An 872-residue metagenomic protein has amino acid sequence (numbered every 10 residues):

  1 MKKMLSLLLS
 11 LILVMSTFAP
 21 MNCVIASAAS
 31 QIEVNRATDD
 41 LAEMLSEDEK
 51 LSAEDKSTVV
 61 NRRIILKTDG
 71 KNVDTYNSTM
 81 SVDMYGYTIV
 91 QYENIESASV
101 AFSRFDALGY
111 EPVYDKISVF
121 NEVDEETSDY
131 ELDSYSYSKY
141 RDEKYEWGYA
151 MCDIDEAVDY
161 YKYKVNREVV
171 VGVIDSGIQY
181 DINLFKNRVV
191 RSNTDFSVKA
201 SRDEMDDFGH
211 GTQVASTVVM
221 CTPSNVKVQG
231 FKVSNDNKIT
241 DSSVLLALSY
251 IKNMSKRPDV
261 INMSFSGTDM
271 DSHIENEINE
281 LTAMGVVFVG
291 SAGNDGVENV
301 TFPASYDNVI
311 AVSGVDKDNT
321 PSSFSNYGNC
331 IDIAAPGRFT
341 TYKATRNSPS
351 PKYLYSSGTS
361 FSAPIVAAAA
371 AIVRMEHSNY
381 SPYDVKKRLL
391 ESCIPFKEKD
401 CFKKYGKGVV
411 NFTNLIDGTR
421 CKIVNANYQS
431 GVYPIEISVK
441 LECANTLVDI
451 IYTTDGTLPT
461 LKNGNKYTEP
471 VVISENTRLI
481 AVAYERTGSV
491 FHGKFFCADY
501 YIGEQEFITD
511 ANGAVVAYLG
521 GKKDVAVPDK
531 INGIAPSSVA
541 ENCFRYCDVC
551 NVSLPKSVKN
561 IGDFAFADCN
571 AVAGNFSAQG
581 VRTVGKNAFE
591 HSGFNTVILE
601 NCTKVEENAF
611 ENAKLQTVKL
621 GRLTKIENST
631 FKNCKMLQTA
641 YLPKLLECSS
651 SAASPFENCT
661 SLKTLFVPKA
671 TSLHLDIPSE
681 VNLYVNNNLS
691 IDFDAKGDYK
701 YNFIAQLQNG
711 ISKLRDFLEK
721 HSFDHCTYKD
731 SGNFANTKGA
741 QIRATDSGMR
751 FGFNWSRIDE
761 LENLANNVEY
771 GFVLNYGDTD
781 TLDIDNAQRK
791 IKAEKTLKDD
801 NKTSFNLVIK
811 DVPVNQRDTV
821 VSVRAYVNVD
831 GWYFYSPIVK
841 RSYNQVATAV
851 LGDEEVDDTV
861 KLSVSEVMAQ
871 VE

Functional and structural regions predicted by a protein language model:
A29-E126, D159, D259: Inhibitory N-terminal propeptides of secreted protease zymogens
A29-S30, E156-S192, A200-S243, R257-D259 (+4 more regions): Subtilisin-like serine protease catalytic core
R36, M44, S103-V169, I182-L184: Protease zymogen maturation seam
D175, V286, T301-M375, N379 (+2 more regions): Extracellular S/T/G-rich loop segment that most often corresponds to the catalytic His/Ser-adjacent loop
P258-F265, D271-I274, M284-V286, N308-A311 (+2 more regions): C-terminal subdomain of the subtilisin-like protease fold in secreted/lumenal serine endopeptidases
T419-E504, V812: Short, compositionally stereotyped local motifs that mark structural "simplifiers"
Q505-A511, G520-S537, C547-N560, N570-T583 (+7 more regions): Structural signature of tandem-repeat unit edges
F723-E872: Short, surface-exposed linear motifs at loops/turns and structural transition points
